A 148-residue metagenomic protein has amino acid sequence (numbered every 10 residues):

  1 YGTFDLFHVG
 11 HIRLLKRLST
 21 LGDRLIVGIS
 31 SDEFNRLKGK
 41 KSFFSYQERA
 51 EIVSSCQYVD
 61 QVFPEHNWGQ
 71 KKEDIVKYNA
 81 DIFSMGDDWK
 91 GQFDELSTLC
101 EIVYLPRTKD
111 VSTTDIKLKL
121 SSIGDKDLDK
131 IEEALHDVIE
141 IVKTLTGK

Functional and structural regions predicted by a protein language model:
Y1-K148: Nucleotidyltransferase catalytic core that binds NTPs
